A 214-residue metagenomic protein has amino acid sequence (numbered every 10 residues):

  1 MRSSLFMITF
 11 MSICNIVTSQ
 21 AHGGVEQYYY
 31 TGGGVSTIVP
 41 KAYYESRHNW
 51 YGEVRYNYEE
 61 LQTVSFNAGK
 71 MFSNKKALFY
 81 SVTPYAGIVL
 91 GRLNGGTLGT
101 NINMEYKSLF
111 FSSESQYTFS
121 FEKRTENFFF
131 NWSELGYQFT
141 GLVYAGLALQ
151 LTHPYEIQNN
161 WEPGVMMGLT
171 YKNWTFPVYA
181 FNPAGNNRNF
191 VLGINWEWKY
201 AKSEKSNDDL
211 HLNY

Functional and structural regions predicted by a protein language model:
M1-A21: Bacterial Sec-dependent N-terminal signal peptides
Q20-Y28: Cleaved targeting-peptide boundary
H22, G32-N49, E60-Q62, M71-K75 (+2 more regions): Outer-membrane beta-barrel transmembrane domain signature
E53: N-terminal carbohydrate-binding/catalytic regions of secreted carbohydrate-active enzymes
S65: Conserved beta-strand in the GNAT
A68, Y85-V89: Extended, low-complexity, charged alpha-helical tracts that assemble into coiled-coils or amphipathic helices used
